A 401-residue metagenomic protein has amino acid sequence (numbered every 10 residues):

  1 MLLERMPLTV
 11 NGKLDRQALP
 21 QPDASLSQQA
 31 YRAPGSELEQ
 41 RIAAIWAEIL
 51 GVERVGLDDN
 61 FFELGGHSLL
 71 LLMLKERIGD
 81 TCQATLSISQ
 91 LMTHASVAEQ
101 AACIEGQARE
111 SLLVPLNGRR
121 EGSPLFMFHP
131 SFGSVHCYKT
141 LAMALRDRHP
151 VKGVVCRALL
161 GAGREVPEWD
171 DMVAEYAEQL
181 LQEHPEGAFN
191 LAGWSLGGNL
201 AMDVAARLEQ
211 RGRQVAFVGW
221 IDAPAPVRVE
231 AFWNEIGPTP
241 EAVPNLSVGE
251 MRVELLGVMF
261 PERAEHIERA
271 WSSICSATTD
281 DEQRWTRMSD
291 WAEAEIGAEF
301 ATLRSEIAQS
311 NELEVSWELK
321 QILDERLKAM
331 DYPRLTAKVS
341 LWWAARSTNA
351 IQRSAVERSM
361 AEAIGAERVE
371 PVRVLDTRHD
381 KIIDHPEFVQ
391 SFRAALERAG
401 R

Functional and structural regions predicted by a protein language model:
M1-A24, A98-E105, V389, R393-R401: Flexible, non-catalytic linker and terminal segments flanking ANL/adenylate-forming cores
M1-G35, E39-A44, E48, R54: AMP-dependent adenylate-forming
M1-L14, R54, L70-M73, D80-A102 (+1 more regions): AMP-binding/adenylate-forming catalytic domain of the ANL superfamily
K13, R32-Q40, D58, S68 (+6 more regions): Short, solvent-exposed loop/helix junctions and linker helices that flank or host conserved functional motifs
Q21, L57, E63, T93 (+1 more regions): Phosphate-coordinating loops and pocket residues in cytosolic domains that bind phosphorylated ligands
A43-L71, T81-I88, E183-F189: Phosphopantetheine carrier-protein modules
A102, G106-R401: A hydrolase-biased, glycine/serine/histidine/acidic-enriched motif that marks catalytic-domain neighborhoods in diverse
